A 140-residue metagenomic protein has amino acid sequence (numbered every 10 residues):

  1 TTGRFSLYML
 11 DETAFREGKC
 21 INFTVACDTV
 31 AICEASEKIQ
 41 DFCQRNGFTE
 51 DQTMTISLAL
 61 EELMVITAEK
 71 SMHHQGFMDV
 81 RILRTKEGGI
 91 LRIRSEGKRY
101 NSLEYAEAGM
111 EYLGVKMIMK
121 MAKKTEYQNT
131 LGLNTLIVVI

Functional and structural regions predicted by a protein language model:
T1-V30, Y105, K116-I140: Flexible, glycine-/charge-rich segments associated with ATP-binding catalytic modules
K19-T49: Helix-loop-beta hinge of the Bergerat
T24, R81-L83, R92-R94, I137-V139: Residue-level recognition of well-ordered beta-strand positions that form the cores of beta-sheet-rich folds across
E50-F77: Conserved ATP-binding N-box helix of the HATPase_c
F77-E87: Short beta-strand/loop element within the Bergerat-fold HATPase_c
T85-G88, T130-G132: Short strand-connecting beta-turns/loops that link adjacent beta-strands
E87-K116: Glycine-rich/acidic phosphate-handling loop/turn and adjacent ATP-lid/helix of nucleotide-binding kinase/ATPase domains
